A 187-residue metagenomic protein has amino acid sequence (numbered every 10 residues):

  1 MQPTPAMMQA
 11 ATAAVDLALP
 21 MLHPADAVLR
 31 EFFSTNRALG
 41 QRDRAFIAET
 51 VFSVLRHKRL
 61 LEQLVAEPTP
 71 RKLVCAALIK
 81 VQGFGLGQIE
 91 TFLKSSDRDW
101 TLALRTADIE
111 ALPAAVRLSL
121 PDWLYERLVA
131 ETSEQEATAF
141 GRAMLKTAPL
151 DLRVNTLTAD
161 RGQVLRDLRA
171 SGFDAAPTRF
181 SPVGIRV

Functional and structural regions predicted by a protein language model:
M1-V187: Class I Rossmann-like S-adenosyl-L-methionine
